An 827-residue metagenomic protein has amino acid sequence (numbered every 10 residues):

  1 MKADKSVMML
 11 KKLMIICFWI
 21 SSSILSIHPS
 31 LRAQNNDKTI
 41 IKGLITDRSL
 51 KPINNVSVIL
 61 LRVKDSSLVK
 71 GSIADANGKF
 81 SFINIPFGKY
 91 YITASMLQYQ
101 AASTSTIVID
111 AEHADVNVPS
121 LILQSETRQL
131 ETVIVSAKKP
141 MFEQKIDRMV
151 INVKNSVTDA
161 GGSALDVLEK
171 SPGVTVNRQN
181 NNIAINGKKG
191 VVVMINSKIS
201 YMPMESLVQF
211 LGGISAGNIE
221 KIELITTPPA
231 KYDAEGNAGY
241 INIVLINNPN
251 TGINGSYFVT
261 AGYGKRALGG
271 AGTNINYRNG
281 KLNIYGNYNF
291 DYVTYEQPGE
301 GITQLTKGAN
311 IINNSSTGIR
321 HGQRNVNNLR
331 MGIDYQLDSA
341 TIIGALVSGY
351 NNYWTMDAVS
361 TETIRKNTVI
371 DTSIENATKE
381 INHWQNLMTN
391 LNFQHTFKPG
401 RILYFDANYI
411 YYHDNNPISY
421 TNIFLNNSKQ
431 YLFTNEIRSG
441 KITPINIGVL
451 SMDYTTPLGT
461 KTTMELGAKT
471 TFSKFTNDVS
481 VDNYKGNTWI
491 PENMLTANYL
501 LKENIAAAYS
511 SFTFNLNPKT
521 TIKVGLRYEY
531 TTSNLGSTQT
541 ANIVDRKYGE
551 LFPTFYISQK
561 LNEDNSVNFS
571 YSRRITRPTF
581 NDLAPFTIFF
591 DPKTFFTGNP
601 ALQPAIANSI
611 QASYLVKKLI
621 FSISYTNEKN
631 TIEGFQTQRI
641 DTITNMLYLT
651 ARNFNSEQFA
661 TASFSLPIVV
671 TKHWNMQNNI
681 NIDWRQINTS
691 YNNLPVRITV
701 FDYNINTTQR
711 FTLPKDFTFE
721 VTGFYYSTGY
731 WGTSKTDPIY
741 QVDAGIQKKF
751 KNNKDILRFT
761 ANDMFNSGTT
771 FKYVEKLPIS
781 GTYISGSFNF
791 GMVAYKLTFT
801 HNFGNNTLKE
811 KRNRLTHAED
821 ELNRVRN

Functional and structural regions predicted by a protein language model:
T46, K51, S57-L61, S95-L97 (+5 more regions): Short, acidic, small-residue-rich periplasmic hinge/interaction motif at the N-terminus of Gram-negative outer-membrane
V63-K79: Short, acidic Ser/Thr/Gly-rich low-complexity loop/linker segments typical of extracellular and cell-surface proteins
P119-I122, A164-V167, L207-Q209, L224 (+2 more regions): N-terminal periplasmic accessory domains that precede and gate Gram-negative outer-membrane beta-barrel machines
L165-M202: Extracytoplasmic beta-strand/coil segments of soluble accessory domains associated with Gram-negative outer-membrane
K198-T226: Short acidic/polar hinge/loop motifs at secondary-structure boundaries that mediate gating or recognition
N328-N352, N376-G536, K560, D564 (+3 more regions): Face-selective signature of the C-terminal outer-membrane beta-barrel domain
T443, A497-E503, I575-K629, L647-A660 (+1 more regions): Outer-membrane beta-barrel signature, preferentially recognizing the C-terminal barrel domain of Gram-negative
T532-S533, E563-S609, S624-T644, M764-S780: Surface-exposed extracellular loop regions of Gram-negative outer-membrane beta-barrel proteins, predominantly
